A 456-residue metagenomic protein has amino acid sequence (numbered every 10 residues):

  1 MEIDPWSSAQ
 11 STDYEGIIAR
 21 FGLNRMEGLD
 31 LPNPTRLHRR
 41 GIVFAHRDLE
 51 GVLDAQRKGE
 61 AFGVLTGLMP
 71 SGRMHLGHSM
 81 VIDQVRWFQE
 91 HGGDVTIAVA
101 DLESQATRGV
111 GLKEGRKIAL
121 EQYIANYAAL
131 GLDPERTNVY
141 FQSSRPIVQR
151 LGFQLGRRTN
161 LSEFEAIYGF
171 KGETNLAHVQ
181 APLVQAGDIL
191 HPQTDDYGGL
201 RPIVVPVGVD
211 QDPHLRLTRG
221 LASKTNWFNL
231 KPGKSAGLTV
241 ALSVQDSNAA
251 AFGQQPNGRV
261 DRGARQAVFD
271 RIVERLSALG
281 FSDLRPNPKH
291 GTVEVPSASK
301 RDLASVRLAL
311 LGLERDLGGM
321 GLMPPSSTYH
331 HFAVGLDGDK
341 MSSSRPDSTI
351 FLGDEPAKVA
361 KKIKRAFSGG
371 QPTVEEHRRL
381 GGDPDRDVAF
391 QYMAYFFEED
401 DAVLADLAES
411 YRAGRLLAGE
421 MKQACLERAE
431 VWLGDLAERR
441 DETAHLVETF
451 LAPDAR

Functional and structural regions predicted by a protein language model:
M1-G63, P70-T194, L279, E438: N-terminal Rossmann-like or analogous alpha/beta NTP/dinucleotide-binding catalytic cores that position adenine
M1-L68, T137, S223, P232-K364 (+3 more regions): Non-catalytic terminal extensions that flank enzyme cores
L68-M74, G169-T174, I203-V207, H377-G381: A short glycine/serine-rich beta->alpha loop
R73, A186, G208, A333-G335: Alpha-helical architecture
S79, K117, A177, G208 (+6 more regions): Conserved structured core elements
Q84, F88, T218-L221, Y392 (+1 more regions): Buried hydrophobic packing segments
V85, Y127, D210, G338 (+1 more regions): Residue-level signal for inorganic ion chemistry
K113-R301, L308, D316-M320: Divalent-metal (Mg2+/Mn2+/Ca2+)-assisted nucleotide/phosphate chemistry catalytic cores
